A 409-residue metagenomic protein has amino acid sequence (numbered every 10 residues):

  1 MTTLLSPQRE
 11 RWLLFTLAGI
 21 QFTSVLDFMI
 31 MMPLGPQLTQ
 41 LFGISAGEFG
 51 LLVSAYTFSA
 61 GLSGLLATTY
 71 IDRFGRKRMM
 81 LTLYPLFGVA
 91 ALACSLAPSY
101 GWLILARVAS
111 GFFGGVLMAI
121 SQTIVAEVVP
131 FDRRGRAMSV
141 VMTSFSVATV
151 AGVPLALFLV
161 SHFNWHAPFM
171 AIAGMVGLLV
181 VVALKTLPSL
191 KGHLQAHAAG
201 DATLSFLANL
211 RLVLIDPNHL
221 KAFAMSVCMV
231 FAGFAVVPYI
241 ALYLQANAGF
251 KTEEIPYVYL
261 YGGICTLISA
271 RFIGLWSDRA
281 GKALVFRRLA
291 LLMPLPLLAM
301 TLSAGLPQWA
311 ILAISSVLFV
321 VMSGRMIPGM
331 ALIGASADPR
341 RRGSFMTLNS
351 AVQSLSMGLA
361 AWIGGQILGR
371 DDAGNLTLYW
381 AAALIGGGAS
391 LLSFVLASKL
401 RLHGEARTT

Functional and structural regions predicted by a protein language model:
T2-P7, S189-F223: Juxtamembrane intracellular "pre-TM" segments in multi-pass secondary transporters
M32, H219-L260: Extracytoplasmic gate region of multi-pass secondary transporters
G43, G75, L96-W102, G249 (+1 more regions): Helix-breaking motifs and short loop linkers at transmembrane-helix boundaries and internal kinks in secondary membrane
L62-G101: Conserved MFS/SLC helix-loop-helix module at the cytosolic interface between two early adjacent transmembrane helices
A106-V147: Cytoplasmic helix-loop-helix junction between adjacent transmembrane helices in 12-TM secondary transporters
V140-L187: Helix-loop-helix hairpin linking two adjacent transmembrane segments in secondary transporters
S161-A173, Q366-G388: A membrane-interface helix-boundary motif in multi-pass transporters
A283-G329: C-terminal transmembrane helical hairpin of 12-TM major facilitator-type secondary transporters
